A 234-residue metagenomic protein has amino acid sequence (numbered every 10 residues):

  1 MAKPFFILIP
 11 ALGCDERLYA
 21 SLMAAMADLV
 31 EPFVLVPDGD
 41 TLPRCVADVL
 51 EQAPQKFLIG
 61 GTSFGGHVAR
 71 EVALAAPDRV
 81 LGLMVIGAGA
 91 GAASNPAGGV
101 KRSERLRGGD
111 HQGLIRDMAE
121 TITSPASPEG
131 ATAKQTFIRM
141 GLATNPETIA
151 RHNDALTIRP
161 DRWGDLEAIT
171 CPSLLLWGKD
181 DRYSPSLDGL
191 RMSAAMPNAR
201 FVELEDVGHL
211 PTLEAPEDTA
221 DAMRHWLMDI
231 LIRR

Functional and structural regions predicted by a protein language model:
M1-P43, D48, T62: Conserved HGGG/HGGXW glycine-rich cap/lid loop of the alpha/beta-hydrolase fold
G61, G65, A69: Gly/Ala-rich beta-loop-alpha elbow adjacent to hydrolase catalytic centers
L74-A75, R79-I115: Flexible "cap/lid" loop of the alpha/beta hydrolase fold
S94-A97, Q112-E167: Conserved alpha/beta-hydrolase catalytic His-Asp/Glu region
I169, L175-W177, D181: Short beta-strand/loop motif that positions the catalytic acidic residue of the alpha/beta-hydrolase fold
R182-D188: Conserved alpha/beta-hydrolase "acid-adjacent" motif
S193-H209: Catalytic histidine neighborhood in serine/cysteine hydrolases with alpha/beta-hydrolase-type architecture
V207-A220: Catalytic histidine-centered segment of alpha/beta-hydrolase-like enzymes
